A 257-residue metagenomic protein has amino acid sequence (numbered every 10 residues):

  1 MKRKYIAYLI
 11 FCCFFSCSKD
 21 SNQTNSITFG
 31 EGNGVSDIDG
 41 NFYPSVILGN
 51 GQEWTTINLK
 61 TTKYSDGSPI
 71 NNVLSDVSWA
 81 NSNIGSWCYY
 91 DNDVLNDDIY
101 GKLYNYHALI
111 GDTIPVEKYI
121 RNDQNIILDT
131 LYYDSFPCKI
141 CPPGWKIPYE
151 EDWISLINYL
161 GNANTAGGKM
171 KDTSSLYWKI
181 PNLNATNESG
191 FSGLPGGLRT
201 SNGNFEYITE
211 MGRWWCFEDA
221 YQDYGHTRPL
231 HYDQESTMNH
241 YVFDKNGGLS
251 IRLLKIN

Functional and structural regions predicted by a protein language model:
M1-T28: Bacterial Sec-dependent N-terminal signal peptides
D20-N257: Conserved positions within compact, well-structured domain cores
